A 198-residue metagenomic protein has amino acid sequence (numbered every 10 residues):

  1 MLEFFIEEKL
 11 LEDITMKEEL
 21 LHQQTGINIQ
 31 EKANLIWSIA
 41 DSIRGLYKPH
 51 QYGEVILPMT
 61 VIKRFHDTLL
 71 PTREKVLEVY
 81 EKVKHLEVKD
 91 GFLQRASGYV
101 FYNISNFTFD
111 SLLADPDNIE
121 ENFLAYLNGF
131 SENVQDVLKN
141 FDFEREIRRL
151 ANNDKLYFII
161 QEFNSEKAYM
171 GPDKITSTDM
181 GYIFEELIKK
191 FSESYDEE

Functional and structural regions predicted by a protein language model:
L2-E198: Non-catalytic, mostly N-terminal accessory regions of nucleic-acid modification and defense proteins
